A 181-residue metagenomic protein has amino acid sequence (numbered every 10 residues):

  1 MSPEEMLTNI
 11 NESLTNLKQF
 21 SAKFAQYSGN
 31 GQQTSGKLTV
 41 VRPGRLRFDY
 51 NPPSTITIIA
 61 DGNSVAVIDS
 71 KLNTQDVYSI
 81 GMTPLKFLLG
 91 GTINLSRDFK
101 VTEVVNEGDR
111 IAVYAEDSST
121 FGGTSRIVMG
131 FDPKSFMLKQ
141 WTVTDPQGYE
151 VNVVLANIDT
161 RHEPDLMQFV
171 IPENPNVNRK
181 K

Functional and structural regions predicted by a protein language model:
M1-M6: N-terminal low-complexity, Pro/Thr/Ser-rich intrinsically disordered segments that act as propeptides or flexible
E12-G29: A short, Trp-centered hydrophobic/proline-enriched beta-strand micro-motif
L17-Q19, Q33-S35, V41-P43, P53 (+6 more regions): Extracytoplasmic
F24, L46-Y50, V65-I68, V113 (+1 more regions): Short hydrophobic/aromatic-rich beta-strand segments that constitute the beta-sheet cores of beta-sandwich/beta-barrel
S28-N30, K71, Q147: Solvent-exposed strand-loop boundary residues in beta-sheet-rich modules
K37-F87, V151, N157: An acidic-aromatic
N73-I111, E116: Flexible, surface-exposed loop/linker segments and immediately adjacent secondary-structure boundaries
R97-K100, N106-K181: Gly/Pro-enriched, hydrophobic low-complexity segments that function as extracytoplasmic propeptides/linkers
